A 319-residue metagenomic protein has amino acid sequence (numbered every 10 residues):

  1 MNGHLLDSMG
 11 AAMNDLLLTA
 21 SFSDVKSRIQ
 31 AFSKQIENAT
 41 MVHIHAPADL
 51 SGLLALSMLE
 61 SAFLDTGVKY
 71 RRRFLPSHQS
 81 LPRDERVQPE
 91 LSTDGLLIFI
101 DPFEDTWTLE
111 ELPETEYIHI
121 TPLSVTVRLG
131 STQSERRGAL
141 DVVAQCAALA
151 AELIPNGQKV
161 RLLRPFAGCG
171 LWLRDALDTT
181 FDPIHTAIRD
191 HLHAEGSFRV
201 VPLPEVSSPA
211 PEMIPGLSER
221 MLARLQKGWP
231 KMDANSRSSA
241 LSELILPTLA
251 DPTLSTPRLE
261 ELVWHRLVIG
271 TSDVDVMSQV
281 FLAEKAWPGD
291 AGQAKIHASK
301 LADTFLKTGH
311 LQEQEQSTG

Functional and structural regions predicted by a protein language model:
M1-G319: Replace "Mg2+/Mn2+-dependent" with "divalent metal-dependent
